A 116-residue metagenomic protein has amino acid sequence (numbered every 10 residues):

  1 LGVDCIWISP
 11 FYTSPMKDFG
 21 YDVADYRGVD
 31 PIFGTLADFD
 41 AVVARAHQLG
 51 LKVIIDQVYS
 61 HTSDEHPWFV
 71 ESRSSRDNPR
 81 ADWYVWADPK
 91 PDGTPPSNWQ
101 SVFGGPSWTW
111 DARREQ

Functional and structural regions predicted by a protein language model:
L1-A41, L51, Y59-H66: Aromatic-lined carbohydrate-binding/catalytic grooves of carbohydrate-active enzymes
S63-Q116: Alpha-amylase-like alpha-glycosidases and glucanotransferases acting on alpha-linked glucans and related
